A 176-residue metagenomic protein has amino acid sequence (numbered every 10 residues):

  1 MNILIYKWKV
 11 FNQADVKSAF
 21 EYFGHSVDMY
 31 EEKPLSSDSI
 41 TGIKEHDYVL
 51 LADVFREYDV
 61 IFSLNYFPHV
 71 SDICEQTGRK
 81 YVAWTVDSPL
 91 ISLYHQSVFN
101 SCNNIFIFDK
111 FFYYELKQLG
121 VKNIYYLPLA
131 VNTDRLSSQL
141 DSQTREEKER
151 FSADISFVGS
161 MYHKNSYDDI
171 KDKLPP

Functional and structural regions predicted by a protein language model:
N2-Q13, L119-P176: Nucleotide-sugar donor-binding catalytic core of glycosyltransferases
Y6-L119, D134-Q143: Extended catalytic core of nucleotide-activated donor transferases of GT-like folds
